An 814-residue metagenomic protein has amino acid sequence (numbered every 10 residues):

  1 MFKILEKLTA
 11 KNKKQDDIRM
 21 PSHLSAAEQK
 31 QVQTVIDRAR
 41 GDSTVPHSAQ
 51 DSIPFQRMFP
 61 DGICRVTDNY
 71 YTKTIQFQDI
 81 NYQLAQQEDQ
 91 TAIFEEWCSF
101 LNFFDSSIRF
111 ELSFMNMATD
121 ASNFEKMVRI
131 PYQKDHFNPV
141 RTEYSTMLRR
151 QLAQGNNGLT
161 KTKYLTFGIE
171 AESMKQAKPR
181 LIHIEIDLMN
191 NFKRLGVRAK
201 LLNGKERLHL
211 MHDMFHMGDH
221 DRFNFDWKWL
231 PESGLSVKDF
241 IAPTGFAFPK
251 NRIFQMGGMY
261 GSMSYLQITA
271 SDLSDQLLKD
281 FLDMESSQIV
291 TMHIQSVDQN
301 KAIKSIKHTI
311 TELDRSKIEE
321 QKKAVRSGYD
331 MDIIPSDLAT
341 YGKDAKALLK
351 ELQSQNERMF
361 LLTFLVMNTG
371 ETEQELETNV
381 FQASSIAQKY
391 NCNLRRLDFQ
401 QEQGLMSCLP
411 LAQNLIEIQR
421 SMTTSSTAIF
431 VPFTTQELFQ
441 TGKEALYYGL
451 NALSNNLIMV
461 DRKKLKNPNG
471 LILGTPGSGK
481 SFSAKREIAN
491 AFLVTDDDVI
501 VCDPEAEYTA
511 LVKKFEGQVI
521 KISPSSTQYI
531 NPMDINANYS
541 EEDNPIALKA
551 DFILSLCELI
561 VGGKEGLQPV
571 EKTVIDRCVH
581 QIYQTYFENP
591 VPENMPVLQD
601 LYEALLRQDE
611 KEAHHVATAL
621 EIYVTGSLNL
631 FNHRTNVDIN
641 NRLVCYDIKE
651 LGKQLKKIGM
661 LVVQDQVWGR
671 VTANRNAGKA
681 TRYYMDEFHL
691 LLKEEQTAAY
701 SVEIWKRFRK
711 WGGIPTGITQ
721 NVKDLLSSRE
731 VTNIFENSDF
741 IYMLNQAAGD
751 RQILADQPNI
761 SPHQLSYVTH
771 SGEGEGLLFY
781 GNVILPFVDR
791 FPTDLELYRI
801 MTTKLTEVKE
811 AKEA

Functional and structural regions predicted by a protein language model:
M1-T435: Extended, folded cores of ATP/NTP-driven motor/assembly subunits in large transport and secretion machines
I80, Q87-D105, S113, M117 (+11 more regions): P-loop NTPase motor domains
I472: Hydrophobic anchor at the beta1->P-loop junction of P-loop NTPases
K480: Conserved lysine of the Walker
S483: Hydrophobic positions on the alpha1 helix immediately C-terminal to the Walker A/P-loop
N490-I500: Post-Walker A helix-loop "phosphate-sensing" segment adjacent to the P-loop in P-loop NTPases
E516-I520, E730-M743: A short helix-turn-beta junction within AAA+ P-loop NTPase domains corresponding to the substrate/partner-engaging
P758-E813: Conserved P-loop NTPase
